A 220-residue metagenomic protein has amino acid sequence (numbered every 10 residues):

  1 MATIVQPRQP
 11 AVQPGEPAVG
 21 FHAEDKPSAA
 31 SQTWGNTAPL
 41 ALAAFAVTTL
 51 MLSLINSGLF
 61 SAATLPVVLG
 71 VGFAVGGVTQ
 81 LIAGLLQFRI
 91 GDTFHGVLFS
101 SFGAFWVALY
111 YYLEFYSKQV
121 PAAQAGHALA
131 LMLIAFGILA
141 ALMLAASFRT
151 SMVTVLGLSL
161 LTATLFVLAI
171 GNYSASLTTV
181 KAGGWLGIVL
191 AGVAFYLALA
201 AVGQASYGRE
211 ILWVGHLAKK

Functional and structural regions predicted by a protein language model:
M1-A83, Q87: N-terminal topogenic module of multi-pass integral membrane proteins
A29-N36, F60-V67, R89-T93, V120-H127 (+2 more regions): Juxtamembrane loop-transmembrane helix junctions in multi-pass integral membrane proteins, especially the extracellular
G35-A38, L142-K220: C-terminal transmembrane helix-loop-helix hairpin of multi-pass membrane proteins
F45-L52, G76-A83, Q87, F102 (+5 more regions): Helical transmembrane-bundle signal
M51-A62, L85-I90, A108-P121, L144-F148 (+1 more regions): Transmembrane helix-loop junctions in multi-pass membrane proteins
A62-G76, A123-A135, G157-L158, G184-I188: Structural signature of hydrophobic alpha-helical transmembrane segments
T93-F102, V153-S159: Cytoplasmic-side transmembrane-helix entry/capping segments in multi-pass membrane proteins
Y110-L158: Membrane-proximal helix-loop-helix units in multi-pass membrane proteins
